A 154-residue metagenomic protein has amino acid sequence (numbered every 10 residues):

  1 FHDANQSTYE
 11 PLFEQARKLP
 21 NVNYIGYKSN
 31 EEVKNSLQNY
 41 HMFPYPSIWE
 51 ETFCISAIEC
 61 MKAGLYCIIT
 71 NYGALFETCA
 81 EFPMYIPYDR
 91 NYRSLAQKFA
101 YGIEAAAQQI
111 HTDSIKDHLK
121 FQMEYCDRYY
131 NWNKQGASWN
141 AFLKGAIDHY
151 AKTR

Functional and structural regions predicted by a protein language model:
H2-E31: Nucleotide-activated donor-binding/catalytic signature segment of Leloir-type glycosyltransferases, i.e., the conserved
Y27, N35-Y40: Short alpha-helical donor nucleotide-sugar binding micro-motif in glycosyltransferases
K34, A57-K62, G73-E77: Short alpha-helical segment that forms part of, or immediately flanks, the ligand-binding pocket in carbohydrate-active
S47-I55, F76-E77: Nucleotide-sugar-dependent
Y66-I69: Short hydrophobic beta-strand element within catalytic cores of glycosyltransferases and related nucleotide-activated
F76-A107: Change "using UDP/GDP/dTDP sugars" to "using nucleotide sugars
R90, S94, H111-A151: A charged, aromatic-enriched C-terminal amphipathic alpha-helix characteristic of glycosyltransferases across folds
